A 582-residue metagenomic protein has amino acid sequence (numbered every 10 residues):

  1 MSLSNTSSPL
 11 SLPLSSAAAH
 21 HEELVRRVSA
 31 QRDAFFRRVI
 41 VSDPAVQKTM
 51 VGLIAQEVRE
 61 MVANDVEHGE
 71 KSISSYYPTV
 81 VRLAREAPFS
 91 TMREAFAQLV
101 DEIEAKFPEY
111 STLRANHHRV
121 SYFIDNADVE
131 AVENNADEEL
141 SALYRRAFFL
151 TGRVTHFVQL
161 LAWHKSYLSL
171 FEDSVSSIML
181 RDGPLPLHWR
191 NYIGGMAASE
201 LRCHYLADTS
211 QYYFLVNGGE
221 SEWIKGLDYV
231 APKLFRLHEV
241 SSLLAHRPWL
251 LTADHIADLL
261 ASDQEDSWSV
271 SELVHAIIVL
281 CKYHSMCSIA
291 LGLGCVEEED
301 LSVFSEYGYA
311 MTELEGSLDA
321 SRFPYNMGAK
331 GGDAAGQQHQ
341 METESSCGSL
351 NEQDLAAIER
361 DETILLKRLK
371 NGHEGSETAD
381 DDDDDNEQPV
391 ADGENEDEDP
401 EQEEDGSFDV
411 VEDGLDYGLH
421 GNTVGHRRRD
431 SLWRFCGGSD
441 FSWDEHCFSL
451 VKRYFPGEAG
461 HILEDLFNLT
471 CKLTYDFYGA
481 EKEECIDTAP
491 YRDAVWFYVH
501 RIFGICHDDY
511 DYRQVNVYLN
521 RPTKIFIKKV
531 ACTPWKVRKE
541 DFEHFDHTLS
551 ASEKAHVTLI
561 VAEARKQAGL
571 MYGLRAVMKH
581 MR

Functional and structural regions predicted by a protein language model:
S2-N191, G218, E222-W223, C295-P522 (+3 more regions): Secretory/endomembrane lumenal or extracellular ectodomains immediately following the signal peptide
I54-Q56, N191-A198, P232-D254, I277-H284 (+3 more regions): Amphipathic, charged-and-aliphatic alpha-helical interface segments that function as noncatalytic docking
W163, Y167, L185-W189, R202 (+3 more regions): Secondary-structure capping and boundary motifs in well-ordered enzyme cores
H164, L168, H238, S242-H255 (+2 more regions): All-alpha helical catalytic cores of prenyl diphosphate-utilizing isoprenoid enzymes
E200, H204-L234, H255-S269, G294-L301: Structured all-alpha helical bundle cores of eukaryotic regulatory proteins
T252-W268, V537-E553, I560, Y572-G573 (+1 more regions): Alpha-helical bundle/repeat cores within regulatory domains of eukaryotic proteins
H255, V270-M327, S346, Q353 (+1 more regions): Preference for long, well-ordered alpha-helical segments
